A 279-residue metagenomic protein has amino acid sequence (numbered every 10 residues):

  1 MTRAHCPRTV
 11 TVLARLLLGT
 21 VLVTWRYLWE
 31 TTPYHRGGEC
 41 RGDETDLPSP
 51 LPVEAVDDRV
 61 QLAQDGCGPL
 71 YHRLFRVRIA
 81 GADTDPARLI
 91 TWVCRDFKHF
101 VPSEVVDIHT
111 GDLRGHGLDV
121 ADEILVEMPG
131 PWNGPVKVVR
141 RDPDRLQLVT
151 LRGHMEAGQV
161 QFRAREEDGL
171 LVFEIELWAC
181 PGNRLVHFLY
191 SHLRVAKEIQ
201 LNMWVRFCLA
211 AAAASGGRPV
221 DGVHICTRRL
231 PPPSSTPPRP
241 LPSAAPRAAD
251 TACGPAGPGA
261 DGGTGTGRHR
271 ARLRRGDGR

Functional and structural regions predicted by a protein language model:
T2-E127, T236-G257, G278: Hydrophobic ligand-binding cavity/cleft-lining segments
L74-R76, L125, Q147, Q161-R163 (+1 more regions): Beta-strand secondary-structure signal
T91, R95-H99, G153, E166-G169 (+2 more regions): Short, intrinsically disordered, mixed-charge
I108-H109, L148, R206: Hydrophobic/basic alpha-helical segments enriched in Actinobacteria
E127-D168, P246, C253: Hydrophobic-ligand binding "helix-grip"
G153-E198: Beta-strand/loop substructures that line and gate deep hydrophobic ligand-binding cavities in soluble
L185-S234, S243: A conserved amphipathic terminal alpha-helix motif
A256-D277: Compositionally biased, low-complexity flexible segments
